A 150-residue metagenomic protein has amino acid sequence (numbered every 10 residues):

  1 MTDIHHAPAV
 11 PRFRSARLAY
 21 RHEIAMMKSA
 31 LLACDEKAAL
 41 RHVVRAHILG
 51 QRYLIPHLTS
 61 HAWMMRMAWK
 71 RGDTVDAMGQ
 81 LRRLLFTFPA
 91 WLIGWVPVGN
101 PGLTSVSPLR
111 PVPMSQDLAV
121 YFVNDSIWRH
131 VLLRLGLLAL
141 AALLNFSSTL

Functional and structural regions predicted by a protein language model:
M1-R12, E36-I48, Q116: Repeat-mediated protein-protein interaction surfaces in helical alpha-solenoids
F13-R21, A39, Q51, L58: Start-of-helix signal in alpha-solenoid helical-repeat scaffolds, especially tetratricopeptide repeats
E23, P56-H57, H61-M64: TPR repeat positional signature
S29-A30, M67: Residue-level signature for tetratricopeptide repeat
L31, E36, V43, G50 (+1 more regions): Inward-facing hydrophobic residues that define packing positions of alpha-helical scaffold repeats
V43, T74-L84, V112-F122: Alpha-helical repeat scaffolds
M65-L92: TPR/TPR-like (Sel1-like) alpha-helical repeat modules
L144-L150: Juxtamembrane boundary at the C-terminal end of a transmembrane helix
